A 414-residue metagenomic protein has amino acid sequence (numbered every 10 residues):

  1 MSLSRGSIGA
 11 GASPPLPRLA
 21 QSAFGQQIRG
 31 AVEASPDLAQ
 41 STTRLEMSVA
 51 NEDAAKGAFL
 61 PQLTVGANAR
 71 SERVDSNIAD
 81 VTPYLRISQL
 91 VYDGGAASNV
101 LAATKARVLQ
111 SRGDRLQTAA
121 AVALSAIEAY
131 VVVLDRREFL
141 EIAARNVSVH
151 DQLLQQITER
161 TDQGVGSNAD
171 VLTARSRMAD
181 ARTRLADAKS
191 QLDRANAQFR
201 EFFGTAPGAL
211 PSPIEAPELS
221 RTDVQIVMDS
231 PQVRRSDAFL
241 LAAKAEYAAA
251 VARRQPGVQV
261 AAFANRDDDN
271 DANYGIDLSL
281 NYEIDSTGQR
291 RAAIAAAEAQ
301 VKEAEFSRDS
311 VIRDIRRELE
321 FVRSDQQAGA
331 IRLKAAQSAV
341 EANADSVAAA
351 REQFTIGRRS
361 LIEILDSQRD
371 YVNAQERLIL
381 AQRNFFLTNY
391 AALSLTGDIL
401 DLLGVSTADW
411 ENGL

Functional and structural regions predicted by a protein language model:
M1-T64, V91, V165-N168, A206-E246 (+3 more regions): Bacterial Sec-pathway N-terminal export signals of envelope proteins
L3, L16, R377-L414: Acidic, low-complexity, intrinsically disordered peripheral segments
P15-P17, G113, Q117-P231, V322-D325 (+2 more regions): Periplasmic alpha-helical coiled-coil/stalk elements that build and connect Gram-negative outer-membrane
A23, Q62-Q117, A238-L241, E246 (+1 more regions): Small/polar-residue-enriched beta-strand and adjacent coil segments characteristic of outer-membrane beta-barrel
Q40-A55, T118, V122-V147, D151-L154 (+5 more regions): Amphipathic alpha-helical coiled-coil segments
T42, A102-K105, N168-A179, L361-R369: Short, charged, amphipathic alpha-helical segments
